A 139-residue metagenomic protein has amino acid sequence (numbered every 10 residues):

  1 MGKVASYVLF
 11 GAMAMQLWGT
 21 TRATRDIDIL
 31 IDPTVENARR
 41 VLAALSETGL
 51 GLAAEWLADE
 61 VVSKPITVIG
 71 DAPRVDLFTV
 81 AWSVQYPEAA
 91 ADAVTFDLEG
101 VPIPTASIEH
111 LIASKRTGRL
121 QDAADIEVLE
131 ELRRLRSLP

Functional and structural regions predicted by a protein language model:
M1-P139: Compositionally biased terminal segments of proteins
